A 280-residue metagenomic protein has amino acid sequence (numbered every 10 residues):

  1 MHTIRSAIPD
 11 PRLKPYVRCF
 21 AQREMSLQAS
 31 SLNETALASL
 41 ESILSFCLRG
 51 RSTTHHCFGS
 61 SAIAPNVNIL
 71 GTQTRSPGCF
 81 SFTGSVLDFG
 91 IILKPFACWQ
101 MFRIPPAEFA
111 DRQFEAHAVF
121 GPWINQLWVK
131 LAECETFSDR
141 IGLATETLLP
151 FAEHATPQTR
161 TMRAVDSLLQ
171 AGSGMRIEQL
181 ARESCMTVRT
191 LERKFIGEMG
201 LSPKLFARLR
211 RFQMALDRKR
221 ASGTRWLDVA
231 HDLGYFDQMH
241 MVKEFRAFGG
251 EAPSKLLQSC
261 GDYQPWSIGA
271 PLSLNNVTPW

Functional and structural regions predicted by a protein language model:
M1-V188, L201-S202, D217-R220, R225-F236 (+1 more regions): Alpha-helical bundle regulatory/interaction domains
E34, E192, E244: Acidic-residue sensor for enzyme active/binding pockets
F195-L201, E244-S254: A secondary-structure capping/hinge motif
I196, A215-R218: Enrichment for repetitive, rod-forming helical segments
